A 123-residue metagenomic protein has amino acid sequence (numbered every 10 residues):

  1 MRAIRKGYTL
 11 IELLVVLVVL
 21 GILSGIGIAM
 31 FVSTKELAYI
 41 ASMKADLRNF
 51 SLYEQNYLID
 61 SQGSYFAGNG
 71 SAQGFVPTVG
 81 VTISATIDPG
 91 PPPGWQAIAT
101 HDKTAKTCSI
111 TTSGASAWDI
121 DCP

Functional and structural regions predicted by a protein language model:
M1-R2, T86: Short intrinsically disordered, low-complexity coil segments enriched in acidic
R2-F31: N-terminal single-pass transmembrane signal-anchor helix
T9, S24, M43, S51-L52: Hydrophobic transmembrane-helix microenvironments that flank and shape a buried ionizable site
L20-I22, L47, Q55: Alpha-helical interaction segments
G25, S33-E36, L52, N56-I59: Regular, well-ordered alpha-helical segments
M30-L47: Aliphatic-rich helix starts adjacent to a transmembrane/signal segment
L52-P123: Periplasmic/extracellular, small/polar-rich flexible segments of pilin-like filament-forming proteins
